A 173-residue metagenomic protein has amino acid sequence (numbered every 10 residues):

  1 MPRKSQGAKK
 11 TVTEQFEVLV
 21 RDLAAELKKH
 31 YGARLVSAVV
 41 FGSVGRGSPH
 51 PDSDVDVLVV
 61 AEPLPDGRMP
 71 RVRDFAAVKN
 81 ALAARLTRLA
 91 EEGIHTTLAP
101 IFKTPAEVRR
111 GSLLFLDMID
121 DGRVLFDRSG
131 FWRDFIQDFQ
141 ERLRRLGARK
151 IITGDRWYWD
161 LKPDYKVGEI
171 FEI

Functional and structural regions predicted by a protein language model:
M1-R34, G45-D52, E62-I173: Catalytic core of pol beta-like nucleotidyltransferases
R34-V40: Short, glycine- and small/hydrophobic-rich beta-strand elements in well-ordered beta-sheets
G42, D56: Conserved G/P- and acidic residue-centered "switch" motifs that form tight phosphate/ATP-binding loops in soluble
V57-A61: Short beta-strand->loop micro-motif that forms the acidic, two-metal-ion catalytic signature in nucleotide-processing
